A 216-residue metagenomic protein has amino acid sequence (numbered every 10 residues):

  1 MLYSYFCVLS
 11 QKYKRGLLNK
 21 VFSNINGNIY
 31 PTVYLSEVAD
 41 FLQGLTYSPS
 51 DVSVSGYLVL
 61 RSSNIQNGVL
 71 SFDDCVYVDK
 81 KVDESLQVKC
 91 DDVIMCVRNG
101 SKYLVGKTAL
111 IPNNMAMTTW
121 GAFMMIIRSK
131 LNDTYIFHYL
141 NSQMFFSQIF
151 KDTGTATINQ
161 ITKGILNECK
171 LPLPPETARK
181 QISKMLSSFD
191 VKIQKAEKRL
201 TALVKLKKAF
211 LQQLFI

Functional and structural regions predicted by a protein language model:
M1-P31, K198-I216: Short amphipathic coiled-coil heptad-repeat segments
R15-G16, K20-L45, E168, T177: Non-catalytic DNA-recognition/assembly elements of restriction-modification systems
S36-P49, S63-V93, A116: Sequence-specific dsDNA recognition surfaces
R61-S62, K81-N141: A short beta-sheet element
N99, M185-S187: Short, surface-exposed secondary-structure boundary micro-motifs
M117-F123, L131, T153-T177: A short glycine-rich beta-alpha junction/loop motif
